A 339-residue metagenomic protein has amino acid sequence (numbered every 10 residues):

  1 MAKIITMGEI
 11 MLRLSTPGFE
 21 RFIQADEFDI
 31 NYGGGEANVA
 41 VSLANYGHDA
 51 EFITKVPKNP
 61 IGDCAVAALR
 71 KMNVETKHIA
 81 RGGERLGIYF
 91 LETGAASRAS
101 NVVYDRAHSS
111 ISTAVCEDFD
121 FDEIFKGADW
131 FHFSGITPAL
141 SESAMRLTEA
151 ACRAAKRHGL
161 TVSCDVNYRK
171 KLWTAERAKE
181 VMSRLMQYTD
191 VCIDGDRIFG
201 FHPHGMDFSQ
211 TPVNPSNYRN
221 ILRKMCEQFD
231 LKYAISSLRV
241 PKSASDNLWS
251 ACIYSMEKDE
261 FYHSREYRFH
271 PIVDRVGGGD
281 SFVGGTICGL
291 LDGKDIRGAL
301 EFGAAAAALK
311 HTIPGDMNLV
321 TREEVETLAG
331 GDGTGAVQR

Functional and structural regions predicted by a protein language model:
M1-R21: Positively charged, low-complexity intrinsically disordered leader regions
R21-A40: Short catalytic helix/loop segments, enriched in acidic residues and glycine and frequently bearing histidine
G35-N45, E149-A154: Histidine-anchored nucleotide/phosphate-binding helix
V39-D49, G289-D292: Alpha-helix C-terminal capping segments
D49-I136, V325-R339: Conserved N-terminal subdomain of the carbohydrate kinase-like
A154-T161, F229-K232: A short helix->loop->beta-strand "cap" motif at the edges of active sites that frequently abuts
L172-K258: Conserved phosphate/ATP/ADP-binding segment of small-molecule kinases
Y262-D332: Conserved post-catalytic alpha-helical subdomain immediately downstream of the catalytic base and nucleotide-binding
